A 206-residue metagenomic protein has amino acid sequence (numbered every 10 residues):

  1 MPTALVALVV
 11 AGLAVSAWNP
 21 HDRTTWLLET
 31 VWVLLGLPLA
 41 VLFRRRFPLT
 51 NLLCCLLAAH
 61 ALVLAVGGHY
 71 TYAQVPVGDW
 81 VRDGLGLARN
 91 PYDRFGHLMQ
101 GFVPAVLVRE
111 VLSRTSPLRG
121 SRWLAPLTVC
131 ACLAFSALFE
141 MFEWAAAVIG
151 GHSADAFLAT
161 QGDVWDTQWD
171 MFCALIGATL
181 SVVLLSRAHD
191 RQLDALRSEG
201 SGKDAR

Functional and structural regions predicted by a protein language model:
M1-A7: N-terminal membrane topogenic signal
V9-F102, V106: "…centered on the first transmembrane helix and the immediately adjacent amphipathic helix/loop
H21, R46, T50, Q74 (+6 more regions): Membrane-interface elements of multi-pass transporters and channels
D22-W26, Q74-G78, Y92, S136-L175 (+1 more regions): Interfacial helix-loop-helix junctions of multi-pass membrane proteins
L35-R44, M99-S116, V148-H152, F172-A188: Membrane-interfacial alpha-helical segments at the cytosolic side of multi-pass membrane proteins
C55-L64, T128-F139: Hydrophobic alpha-helical membrane-insertion segments
S116-L133: Internal alpha-helical transmembrane segments of multi-pass membrane proteins
V164-R206: Primarily interfacial, aromatic-capped hydrophobic alpha-helices that serve as membrane anchors
